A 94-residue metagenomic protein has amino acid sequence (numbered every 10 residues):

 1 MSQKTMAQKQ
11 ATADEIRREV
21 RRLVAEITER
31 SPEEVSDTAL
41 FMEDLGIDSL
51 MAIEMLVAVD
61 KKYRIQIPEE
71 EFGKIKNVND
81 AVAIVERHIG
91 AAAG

Functional and structural regions predicted by a protein language model:
A7-E33, H88-G94: Thiotemplate assembly-line natural product biosynthesis machinery
E34, T38-L45: N-terminal helix-turn-helix DNA-binding core of bacterial DNA-binding proteins
M51: Two-component histidine kinase catalytic core, primarily the HATPase_c
Q66-P68: Beta-hairpin "wing" of winged helix-turn-helix
E70-D80: AMP-binding/adenylate-forming catalytic domain of the ANL superfamily
V78-A92: C-terminal structural segments of small proteins and small subunits
